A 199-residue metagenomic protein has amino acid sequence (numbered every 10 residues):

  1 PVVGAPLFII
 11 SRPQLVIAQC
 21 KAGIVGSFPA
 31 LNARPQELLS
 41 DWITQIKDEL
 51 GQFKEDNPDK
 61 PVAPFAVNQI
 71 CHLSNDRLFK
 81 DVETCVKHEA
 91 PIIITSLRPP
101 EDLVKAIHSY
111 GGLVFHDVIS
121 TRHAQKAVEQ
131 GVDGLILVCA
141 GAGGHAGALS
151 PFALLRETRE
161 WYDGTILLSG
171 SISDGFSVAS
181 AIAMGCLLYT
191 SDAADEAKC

Functional and structural regions predicted by a protein language model:
P1-T165: Active-site entrance/lid segments in N-terminal catalytic domains of soluble metabolic enzymes
D117, G170, E196: Conserved acidic functional residues
R122-Q130, S173-L187: Catalytic cores of alpha/beta
A142-G143, E196-C199: Active-site loop signature of alpha/beta-hydrolase-fold enzymes
L167-I172, S191: Glycine-rich beta-strand-to-loop/alpha-helix junction loops that act as flexible
Y189-A197: Conserved small/polar residues in nucleotide/adenosyl-binding loops
